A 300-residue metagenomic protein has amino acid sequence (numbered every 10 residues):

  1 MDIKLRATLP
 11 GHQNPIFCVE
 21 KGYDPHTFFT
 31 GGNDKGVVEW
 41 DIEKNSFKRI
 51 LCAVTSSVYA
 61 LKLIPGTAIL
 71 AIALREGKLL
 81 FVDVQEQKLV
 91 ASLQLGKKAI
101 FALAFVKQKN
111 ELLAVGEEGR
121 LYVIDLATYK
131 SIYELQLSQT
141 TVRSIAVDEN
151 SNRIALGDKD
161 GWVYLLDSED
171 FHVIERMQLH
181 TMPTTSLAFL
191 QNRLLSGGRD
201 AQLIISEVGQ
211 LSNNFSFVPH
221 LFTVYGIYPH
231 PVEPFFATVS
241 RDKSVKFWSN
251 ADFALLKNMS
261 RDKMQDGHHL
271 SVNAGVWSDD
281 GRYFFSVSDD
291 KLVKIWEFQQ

Functional and structural regions predicted by a protein language model:
L9-I16, C52-V58, Q94-I100, Q136-V142 (+3 more regions): WD40/WD-repeat beta-propeller blade N-cap
Y23-D24, P65-G66, K107-Q108, E149-N150 (+3 more regions): Residue-level detector of Asp-centered blade-edge/turn motifs that repeat once per structural unit in beta-propeller
G31-D34, A73-E76, V115-E118, G157-D160 (+3 more regions): Conserved strand-to-loop turn within each blade of WD40 beta-propeller repeats
V37-W40, L79-V82, Y122-I124, V163-L166 (+3 more regions): WD40-repeat beta-propellers
I42-N45, V84-Q87, D125-Y129, D167-F171 (+3 more regions): Short loop/turn segments that connect beta-strands within beta-propeller blades
S271-Q300: Blade-level signature of beta-propeller repeat domains, shared across WD40, Kelch, NHL, RCC1 and BNR/Asp-box propellers
